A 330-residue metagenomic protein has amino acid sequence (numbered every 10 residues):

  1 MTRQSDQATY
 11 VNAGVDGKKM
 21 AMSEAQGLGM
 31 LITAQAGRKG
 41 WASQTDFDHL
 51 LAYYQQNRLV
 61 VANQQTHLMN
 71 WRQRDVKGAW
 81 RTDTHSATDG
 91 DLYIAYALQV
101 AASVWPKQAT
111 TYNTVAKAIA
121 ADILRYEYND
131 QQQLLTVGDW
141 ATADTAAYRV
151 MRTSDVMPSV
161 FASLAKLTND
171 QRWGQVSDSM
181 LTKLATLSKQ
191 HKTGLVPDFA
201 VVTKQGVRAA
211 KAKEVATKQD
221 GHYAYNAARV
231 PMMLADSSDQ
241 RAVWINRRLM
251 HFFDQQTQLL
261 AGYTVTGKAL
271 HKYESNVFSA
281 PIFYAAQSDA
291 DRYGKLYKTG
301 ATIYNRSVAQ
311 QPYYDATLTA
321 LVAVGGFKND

Functional and structural regions predicted by a protein language model:
M1-D91, K107, F253, E274 (+6 more regions): N-terminal carbohydrate-binding/catalytic regions of secreted carbohydrate-active enzymes
D6-V15, Q205-A216, A261-G262, T299-N305: Short amphipathic alpha-helical segments and their helix-coil junctions
K19-E24, T66, H85-D89, T110-S279 (+2 more regions): Extended ligand-binding clefts on enzyme/binding-domain cores
H49-Q56, Q99, T114-D122: Active-site-adjacent structural elements in enzyme catalytic domains
A97, A101-V104: Internal catalytic or translocation cores that form aromatic/hydrophobic pockets or channels for amphipathic metabolites
